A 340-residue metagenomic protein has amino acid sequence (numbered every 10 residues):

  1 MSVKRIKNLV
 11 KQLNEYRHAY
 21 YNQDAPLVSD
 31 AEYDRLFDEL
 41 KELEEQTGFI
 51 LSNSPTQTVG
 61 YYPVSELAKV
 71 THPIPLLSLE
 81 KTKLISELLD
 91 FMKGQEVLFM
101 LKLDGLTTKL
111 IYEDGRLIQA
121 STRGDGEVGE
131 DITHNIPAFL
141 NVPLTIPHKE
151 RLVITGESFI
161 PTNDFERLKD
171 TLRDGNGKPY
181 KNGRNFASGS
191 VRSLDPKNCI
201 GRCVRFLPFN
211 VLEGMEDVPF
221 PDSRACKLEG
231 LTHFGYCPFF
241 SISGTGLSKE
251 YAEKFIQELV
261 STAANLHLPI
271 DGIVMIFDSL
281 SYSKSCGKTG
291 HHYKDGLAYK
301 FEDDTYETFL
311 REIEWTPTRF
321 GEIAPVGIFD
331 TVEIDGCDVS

Functional and structural regions predicted by a protein language model:
M1-I146, E166, N185, V191 (+3 more regions): Phosphate/adenylate-binding "loop-and-lid" substructures adjacent to NTP/NAD/dNTP-binding pockets in NTP-dependent
P73-L76, E96, L117, R151-V153 (+3 more regions): A residue-level signal for beta-strand positions that form part of recognition/binding surfaces within mature
S86-L89, T162-S340: Long, charge-dense accessory insertions within large macromolecular proteins
V97-F99, I154-G156, I270, L310-I313: Two-metal-ion RNase H-like nuclease active-site motif
I111, T122-R123, E157, D170 (+1 more regions): Surface loops and adjacent helix of pleckstrin homology
L144-H148, C199-I200: Arginine/glycine-rich "motif VI" loop of SF2 helicases in the C-terminal RecA-like domain
H148-P161: Long, non-coiled-coil amphipathic alpha-helical linker/lever segments that couple catalytic cores to other domains
